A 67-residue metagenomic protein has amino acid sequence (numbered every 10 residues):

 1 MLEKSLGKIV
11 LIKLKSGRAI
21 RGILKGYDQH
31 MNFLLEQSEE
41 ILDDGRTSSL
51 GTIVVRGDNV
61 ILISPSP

Functional and structural regions predicted by a protein language model:
M1-P67: Conserved RNA-binding domains used in RNP assembly and mRNA/RNA metabolism
